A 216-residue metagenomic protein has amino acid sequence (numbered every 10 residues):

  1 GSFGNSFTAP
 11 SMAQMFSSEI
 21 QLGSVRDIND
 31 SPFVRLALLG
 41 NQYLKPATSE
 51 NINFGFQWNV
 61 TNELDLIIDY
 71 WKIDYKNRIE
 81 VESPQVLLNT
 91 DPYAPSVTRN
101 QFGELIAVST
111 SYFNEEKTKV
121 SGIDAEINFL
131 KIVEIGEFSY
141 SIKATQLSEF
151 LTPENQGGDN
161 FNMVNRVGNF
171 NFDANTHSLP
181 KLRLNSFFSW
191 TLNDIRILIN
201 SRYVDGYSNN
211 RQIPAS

Functional and structural regions predicted by a protein language model:
G1-S2, N162: Intrinsically disordered low-complexity regions specifically enriched for long asparagine
F3-N5, I68: Membrane-embedded alpha-helical bundles of multi-pass transporters/translocases, especially carrier/permease families
S6-A9, D91: Low-complexity, intrinsically disordered regions enriched in charged/polar residues
A9-I67, I73-D74, G103-I123, N128-V133 (+1 more regions): Outer-membrane beta-barrel signature, preferentially recognizing the C-terminal barrel domain of Gram-negative
W71-R211: Gram-negative outer-membrane beta-barrel transporters
Q212-S216: Short, intrinsically disordered, charge-balanced linker/junction segments flanking boundaries in proteins
